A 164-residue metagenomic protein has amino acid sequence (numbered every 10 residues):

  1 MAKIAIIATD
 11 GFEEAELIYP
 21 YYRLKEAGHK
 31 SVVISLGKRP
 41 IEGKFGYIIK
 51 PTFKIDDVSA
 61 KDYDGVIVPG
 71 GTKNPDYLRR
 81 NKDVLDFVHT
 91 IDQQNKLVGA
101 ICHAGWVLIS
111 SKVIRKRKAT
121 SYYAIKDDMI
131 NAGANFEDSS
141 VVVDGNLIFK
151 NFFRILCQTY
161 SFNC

Functional and structural regions predicted by a protein language model:
M1-Q94, V98, V107-V113, K126-D138 (+1 more regions): Extended, subdomain-level signal for the structured scaffold at the beginning of enzyme domains
I101-H103: Short, thiol/selenol-centered motifs that function as redox-active sites or metal-ligating centers
K116: Exposed beta-strand and adjacent loop surfaces of beta-rich binding modules that mediate intermolecular recognition
A119: Anionic-ligand binding patches
